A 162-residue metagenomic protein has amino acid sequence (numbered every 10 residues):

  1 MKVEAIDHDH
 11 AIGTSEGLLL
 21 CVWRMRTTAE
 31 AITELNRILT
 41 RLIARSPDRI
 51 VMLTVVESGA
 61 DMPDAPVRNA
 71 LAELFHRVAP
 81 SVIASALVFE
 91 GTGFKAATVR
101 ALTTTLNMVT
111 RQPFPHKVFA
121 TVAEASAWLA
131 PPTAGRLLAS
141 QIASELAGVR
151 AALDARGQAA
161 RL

Functional and structural regions predicted by a protein language model:
M1-L162: Amphipathic, Lys/Arg-enriched alpha-helical "gate/interface" segment within cytosolic domains that mediates
